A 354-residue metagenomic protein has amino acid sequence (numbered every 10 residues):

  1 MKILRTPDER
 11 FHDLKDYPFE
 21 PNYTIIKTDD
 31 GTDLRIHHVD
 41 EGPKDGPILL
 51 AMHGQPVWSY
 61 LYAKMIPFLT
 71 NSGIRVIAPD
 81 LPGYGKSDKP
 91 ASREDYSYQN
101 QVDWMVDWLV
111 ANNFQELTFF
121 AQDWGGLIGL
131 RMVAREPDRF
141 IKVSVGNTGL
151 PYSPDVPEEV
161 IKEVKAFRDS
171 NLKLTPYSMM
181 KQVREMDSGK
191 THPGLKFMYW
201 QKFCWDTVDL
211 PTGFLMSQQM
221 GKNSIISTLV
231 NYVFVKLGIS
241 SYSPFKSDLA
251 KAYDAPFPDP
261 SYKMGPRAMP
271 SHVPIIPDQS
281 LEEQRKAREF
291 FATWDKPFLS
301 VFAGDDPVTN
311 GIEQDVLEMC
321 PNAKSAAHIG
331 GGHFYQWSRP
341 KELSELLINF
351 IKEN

Functional and structural regions predicted by a protein language model:
M1-P21, I36-E41, L61, I77 (+3 more regions): Flexible "cap/lid" subdomain of the alpha/beta-hydrolase fold that forms the substrate-access gate
T28-L34: Short, solvent-exposed loop/turn segments that connect beta-strands within catalytic domains and beta-strand-rich
L34, V39-K86: Conserved HGGG/HGGXW glycine-rich cap/lid loop of the alpha/beta-hydrolase fold
G54, D123, W337-S338: Conserved acidic functional residues
Q55, G149, F334: Active-site pre-Tyr helix/loop in NAD(P)-dependent dehydrogenases
G331-S344: Catalytic histidine-centered segment of alpha/beta-hydrolase-like enzymes
L346-N354: C-terminal alpha-helix
